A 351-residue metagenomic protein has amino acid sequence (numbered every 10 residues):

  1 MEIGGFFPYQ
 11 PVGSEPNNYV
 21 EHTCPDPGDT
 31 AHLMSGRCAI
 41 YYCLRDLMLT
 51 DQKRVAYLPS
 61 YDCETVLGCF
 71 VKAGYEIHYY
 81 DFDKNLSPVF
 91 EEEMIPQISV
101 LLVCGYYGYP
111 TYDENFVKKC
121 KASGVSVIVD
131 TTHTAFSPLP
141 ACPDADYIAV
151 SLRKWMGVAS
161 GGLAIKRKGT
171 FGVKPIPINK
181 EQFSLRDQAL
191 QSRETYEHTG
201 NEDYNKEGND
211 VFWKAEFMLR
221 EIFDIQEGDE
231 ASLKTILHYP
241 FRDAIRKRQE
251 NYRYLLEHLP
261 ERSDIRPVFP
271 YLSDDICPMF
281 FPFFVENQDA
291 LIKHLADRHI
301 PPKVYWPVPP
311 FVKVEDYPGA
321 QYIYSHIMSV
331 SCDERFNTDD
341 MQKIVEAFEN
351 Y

Functional and structural regions predicted by a protein language model:
M1-E21, L33-S35, G162: A structural motif shared across PLP-dependent enzymes of the aminotransferase-like
G4, P27-A31, G36, D62 (+2 more regions): PLP-dependent aminotransferase class I/II
V12-T30, C38, L44-A122, I128 (+1 more regions): PLP-dependent aminotransferase-like
R37-A39, D62-E64, N85, Y106-Y109 (+7 more regions): Short, solvent-exposed loop/turn segments at secondary-structure junctions
Y57, H78, I128-D130, A149 (+2 more regions): Structural detector of well-ordered beta-strand residues that form the stable sheet scaffold of enzyme domains
L86-E92, S137-P140, G157-G161, K313-E315: Short, charged, surface-exposed secondary-structure boundary motifs
A145-T199: Active-site PLP attachment segment
